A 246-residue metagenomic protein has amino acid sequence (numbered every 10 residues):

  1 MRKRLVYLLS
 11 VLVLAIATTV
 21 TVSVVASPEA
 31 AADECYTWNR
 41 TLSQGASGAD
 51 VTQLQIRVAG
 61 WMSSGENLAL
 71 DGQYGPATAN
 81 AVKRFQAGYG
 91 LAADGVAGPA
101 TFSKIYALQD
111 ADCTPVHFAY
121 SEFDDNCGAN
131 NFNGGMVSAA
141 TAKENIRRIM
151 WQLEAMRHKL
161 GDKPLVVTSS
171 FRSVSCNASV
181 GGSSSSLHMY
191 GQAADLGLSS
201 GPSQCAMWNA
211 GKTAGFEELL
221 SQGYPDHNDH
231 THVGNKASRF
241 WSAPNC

Functional and structural regions predicted by a protein language model:
R2-Y7, V11-I16, T21-G72, D112: Acidic, Ser/Thr/Pro/Gly-enriched interdomain connector segments
C35-W38, K104-F118: Intrinsically disordered, low-complexity Ser/Thr-rich linker and spacer segments in cell-wall-related proteins
W38-A46, N67-G72, G90-A93, G134-I146 (+1 more regions): Second-shell loop/turn segments in exported
I56-S63, K83-L91, F102, Y106-D110 (+5 more regions): Sec-exported extracytoplasmic/periplasmic mature domains
S103, S183-C246: Catalytic cores and adjacent binding grooves of peptidoglycan-active enzymes
D112-L160: Active-site acidic/histidine clusters and adjacent loop/turn architecture that either coordinate catalytic ions
R148, Q152-G181: Extended, low-complexity, intrinsically disordered C-terminal regulatory tails of eukaryotic serine/threonine kinases
